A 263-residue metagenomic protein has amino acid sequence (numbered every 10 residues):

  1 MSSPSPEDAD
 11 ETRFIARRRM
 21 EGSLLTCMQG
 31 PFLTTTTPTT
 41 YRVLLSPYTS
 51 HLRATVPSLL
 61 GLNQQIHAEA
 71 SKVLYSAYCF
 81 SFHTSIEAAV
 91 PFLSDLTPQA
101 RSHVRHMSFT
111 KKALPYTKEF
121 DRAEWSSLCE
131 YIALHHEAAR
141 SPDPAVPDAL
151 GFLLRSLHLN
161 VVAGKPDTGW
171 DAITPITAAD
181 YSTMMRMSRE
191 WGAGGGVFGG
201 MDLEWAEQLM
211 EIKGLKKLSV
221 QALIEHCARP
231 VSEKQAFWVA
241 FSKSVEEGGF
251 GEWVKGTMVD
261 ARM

Functional and structural regions predicted by a protein language model:
M1-P4, A9, Q29, T35-Q65: N-terminal Skp1-binding subsegment of the F-box domain
S2-L24, M28, F32, M258-M263: Extended intrinsically disordered, low-complexity segments enriched in serine/proline/acidic residues
D8, E21, T26, T35 (+7 more regions): Generic detection of intrinsically disordered/low-complexity segments and helix-coil linkers/edges
M20, M28, I212, E247-G249 (+1 more regions): Intrinsically disordered, low-complexity segments enriched in small/polar residues
C27, F32, T37, S102-M107: Short coil-to-beta-strand
P47-A240: C-terminal-biased hydrophobic
S242-M263: C-terminal helix/juxtamembrane-tail motif
